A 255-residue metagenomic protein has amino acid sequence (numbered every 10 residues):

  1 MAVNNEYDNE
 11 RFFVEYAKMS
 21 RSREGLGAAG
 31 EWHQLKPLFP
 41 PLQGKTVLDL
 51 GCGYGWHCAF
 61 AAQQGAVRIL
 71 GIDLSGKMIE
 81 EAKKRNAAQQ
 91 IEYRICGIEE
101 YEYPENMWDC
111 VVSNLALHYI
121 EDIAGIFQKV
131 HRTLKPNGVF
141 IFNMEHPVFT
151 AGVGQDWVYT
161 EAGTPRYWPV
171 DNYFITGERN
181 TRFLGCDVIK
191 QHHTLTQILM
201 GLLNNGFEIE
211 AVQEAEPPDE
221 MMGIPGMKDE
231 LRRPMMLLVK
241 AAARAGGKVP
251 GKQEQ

Functional and structural regions predicted by a protein language model:
M1-L42, W56-F60: Conserved class I S-adenosyl-L-methionine
L48-L50, Y54-Y101: Class I SAM-dependent methyltransferase SAM/SAH-binding core
E99-V111: A short acidic, Gly/Pro-enriched loop at the edge of an enzyme's catalytic core that lines a small-molecule cofactor
D109-A124: A short SAM/SAH-binding and catalytic strip from SAM-dependent methyltransferases
A124-V139: A short glycine-rich, Lys/Arg-flanked "PGG" loop and its adjoining helix->strand segment in the class I
V139-G177: Conserved class I S-adenosyl-L-methionine
M144, V148-Q155, R182-Q197: Acceptor-substrate binding/catalytic loop of class I
E178, I189-Q213: Short alpha-helix
